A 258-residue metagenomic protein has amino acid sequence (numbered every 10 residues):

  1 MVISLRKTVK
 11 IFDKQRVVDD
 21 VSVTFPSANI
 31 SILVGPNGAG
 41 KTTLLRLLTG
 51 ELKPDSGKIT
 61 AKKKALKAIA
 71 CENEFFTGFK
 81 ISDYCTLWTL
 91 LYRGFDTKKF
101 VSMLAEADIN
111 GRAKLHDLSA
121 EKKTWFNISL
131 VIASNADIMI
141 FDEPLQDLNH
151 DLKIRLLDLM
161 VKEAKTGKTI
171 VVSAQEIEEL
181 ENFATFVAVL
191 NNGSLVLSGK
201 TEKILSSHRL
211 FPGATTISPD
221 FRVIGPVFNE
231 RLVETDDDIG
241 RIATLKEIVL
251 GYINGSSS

Functional and structural regions predicted by a protein language model:
I3, V17-D20: Conserved structural motif at the start of ABC-family nucleotide-binding domains
V34-P36: The feature captures the beta-strand-to-loop junction immediately N-terminal to the Walker
L45-W88: ABC ATPase nucleotide-binding domain signature region
C71-F126: ABC-family P-loop ATPase nucleotide-binding domains
M139-E143: Catalytic Walker B motif of ABC-type/P-loop ATPase nucleotide-binding domains
R155-V171, Q175-L232: ABC transporter nucleotide-binding domain
P219-S258: C-terminal coupling/interaction segments
